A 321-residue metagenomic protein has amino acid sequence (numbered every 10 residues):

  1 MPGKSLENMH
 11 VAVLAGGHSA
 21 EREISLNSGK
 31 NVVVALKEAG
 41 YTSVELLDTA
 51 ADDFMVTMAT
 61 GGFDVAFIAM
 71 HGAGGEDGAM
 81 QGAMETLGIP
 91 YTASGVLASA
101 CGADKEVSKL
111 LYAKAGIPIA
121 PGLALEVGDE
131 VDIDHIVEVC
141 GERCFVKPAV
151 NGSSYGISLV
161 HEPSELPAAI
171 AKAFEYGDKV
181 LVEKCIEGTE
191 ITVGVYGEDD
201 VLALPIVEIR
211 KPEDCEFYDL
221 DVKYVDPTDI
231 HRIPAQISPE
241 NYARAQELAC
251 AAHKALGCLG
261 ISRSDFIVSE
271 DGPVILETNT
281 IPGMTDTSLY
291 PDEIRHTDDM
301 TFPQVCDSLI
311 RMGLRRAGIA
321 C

Functional and structural regions predicted by a protein language model:
M1-L110, K114, E126-H135, M312-C321: ATP-binding N-terminal substructure of ATP-dependent carboxylate-amine bond-forming enzymes
M1-L14, M58, C101-T189: Active-site nucleotide/adenylate-binding loops and adjacent lid/helix of ATP-dependent enzymes
T42, P90, P118, K179 (+1 more regions): Residue-level detector of anion-binding/catalytic polar loops
M80-T86, F217-V225, T280: Short, flexible, mixed-charge acidic loops at enzyme active sites
H161-E247, V268, P273-V274: Phosphate-binding site of ATP-dependent enzymes
L259-R263, A320-C321: Flexible, glycine/charged-enriched surface loops at secondary-structure junctions
V268-C321: C-terminal active-site "lid" helix and adjoining low-complexity regulatory extension at the edge of ATP-using catalytic
